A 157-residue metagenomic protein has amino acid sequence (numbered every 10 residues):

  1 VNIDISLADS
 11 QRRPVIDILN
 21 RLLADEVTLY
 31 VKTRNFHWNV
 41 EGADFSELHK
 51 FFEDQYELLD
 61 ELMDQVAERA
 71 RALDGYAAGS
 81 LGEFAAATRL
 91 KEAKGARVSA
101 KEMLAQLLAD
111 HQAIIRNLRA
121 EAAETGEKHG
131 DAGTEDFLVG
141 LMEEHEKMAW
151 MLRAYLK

Functional and structural regions predicted by a protein language model:
V1-L22, A96, A100, L104: Disorder-to-helix initiation segments
N2, F45, E57, A77-A85 (+3 more regions): Long, contiguous binding/interaction regions
S6-P14, L29-D54, E121-G133: Helix-loop segments that flank and shape redox-cofactor active sites
R13-L23, V27, E53-Y56, D60 (+3 more regions): Short amphipathic alpha-helical segments with heptad-repeat character
L23, Y30, H37, Y56 (+5 more regions): A structural signal for well-ordered alpha-helices, especially hydrophobic packing surfaces of coiled-coils
D44-E83: Conserved alpha-helical segments that form or flank metal/cofactor-binding pockets of metalloenzymes
E68, G82-G140: Acidic/histidine-rich alpha-helical segments that form the ligand environment of transition-metal centers
G75, D131-E135, A154: Short conserved catalytic/interaction loops centered on acidic-Pro-aromatic/His motifs
